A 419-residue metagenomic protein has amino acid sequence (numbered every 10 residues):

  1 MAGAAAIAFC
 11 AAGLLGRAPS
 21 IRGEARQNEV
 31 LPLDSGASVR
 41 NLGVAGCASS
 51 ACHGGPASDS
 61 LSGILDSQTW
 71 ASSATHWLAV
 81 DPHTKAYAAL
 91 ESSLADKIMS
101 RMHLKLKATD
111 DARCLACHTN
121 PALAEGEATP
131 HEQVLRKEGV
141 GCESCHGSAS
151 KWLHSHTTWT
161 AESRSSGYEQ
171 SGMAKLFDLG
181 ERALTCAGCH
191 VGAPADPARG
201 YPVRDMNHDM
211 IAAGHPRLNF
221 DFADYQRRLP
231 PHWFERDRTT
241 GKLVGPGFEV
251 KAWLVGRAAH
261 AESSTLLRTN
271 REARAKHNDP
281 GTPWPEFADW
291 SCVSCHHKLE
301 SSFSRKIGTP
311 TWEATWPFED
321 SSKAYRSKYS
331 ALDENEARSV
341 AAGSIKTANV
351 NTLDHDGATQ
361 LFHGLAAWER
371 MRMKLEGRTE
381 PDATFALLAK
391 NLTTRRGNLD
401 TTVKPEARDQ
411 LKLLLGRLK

Functional and structural regions predicted by a protein language model:
A2-G13: Bacterial N-terminal signal peptides
G13-A25: Signal peptide processing junction and immediate N-terminal pro/mature segment of secreted/exported proteins
R26-S35, P56-S100, P130-V140, S148-L375 (+2 more regions): Primarily the internal scaffold of c-type cytochrome electron-transfer domains, especially repeated/multiheme c-type
R26-S50: N-terminal module-boundary/linker segments of secreted carbohydrate-active enzymes
R40-S49, K107, D111-A112, G139 (+2 more regions): Residues immediately within or flanking Cys/His clusters that coordinate Zn2+ in small zinc-binding modules
C47-S49, C114-C117, C142, C186-C189 (+1 more regions): Short cysteine-rich clusters marking metal-coordination/redox-active sites
L94, S100-R136: Post-signal peptide N-terminal segment of secreted/secretory-pathway proteins
G364-L399: C-terminal structured domain segments
